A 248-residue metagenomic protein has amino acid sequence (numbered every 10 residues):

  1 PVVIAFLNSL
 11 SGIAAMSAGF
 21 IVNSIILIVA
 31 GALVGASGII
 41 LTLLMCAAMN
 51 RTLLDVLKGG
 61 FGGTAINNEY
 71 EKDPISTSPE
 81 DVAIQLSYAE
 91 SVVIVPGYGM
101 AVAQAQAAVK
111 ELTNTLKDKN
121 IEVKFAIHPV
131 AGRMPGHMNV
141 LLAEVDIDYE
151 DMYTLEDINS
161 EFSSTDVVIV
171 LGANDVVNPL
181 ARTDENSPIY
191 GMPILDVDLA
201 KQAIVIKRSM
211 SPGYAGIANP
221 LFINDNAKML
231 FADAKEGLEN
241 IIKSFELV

Functional and structural regions predicted by a protein language model:
P1-A5, A36, D73, M229-A232: Alpha-helix capping and helix-loop boundary segments enriched in small/acidic/polar residues
P1-I13, I25-I28: Short, non-helical or kinked segments that cap or interrupt transmembrane helices
F6-N8, L33, I127: Active-site nucleophile and cofactor-binding loops and adjacent substrate-binding regions of central metabolic enzymes
L7-L10, M45, L142, D157: Aromatic/pi-system hotspot detector in well-structured domains
G12-G19, L27, G31, G35 (+5 more regions): Metallocofactor- and cofactor-centric catalytic cores in central/energy metabolism, strongly enriched
I26-V29, L33-A89: Membrane-interfacial segments at transmembrane helix termini in multi-pass membrane proteins
Y70-V248: Structured cytosolic domains appended to multi-pass membrane proteins
